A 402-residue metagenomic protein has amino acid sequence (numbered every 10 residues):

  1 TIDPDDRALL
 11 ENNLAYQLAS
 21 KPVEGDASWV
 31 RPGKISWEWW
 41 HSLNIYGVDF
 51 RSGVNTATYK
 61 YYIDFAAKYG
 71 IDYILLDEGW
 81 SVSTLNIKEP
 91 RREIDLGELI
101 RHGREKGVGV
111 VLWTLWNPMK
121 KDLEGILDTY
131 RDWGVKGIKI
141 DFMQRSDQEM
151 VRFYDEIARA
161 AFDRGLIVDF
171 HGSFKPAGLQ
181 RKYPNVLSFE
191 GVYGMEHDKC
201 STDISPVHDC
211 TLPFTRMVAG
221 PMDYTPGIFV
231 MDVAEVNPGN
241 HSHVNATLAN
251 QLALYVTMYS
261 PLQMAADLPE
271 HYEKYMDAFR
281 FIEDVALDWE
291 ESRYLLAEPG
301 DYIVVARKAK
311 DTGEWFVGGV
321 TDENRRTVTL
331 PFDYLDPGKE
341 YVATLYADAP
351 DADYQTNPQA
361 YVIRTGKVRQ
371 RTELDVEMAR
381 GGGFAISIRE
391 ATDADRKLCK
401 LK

Functional and structural regions predicted by a protein language model:
T1-E105, G383: Conserved structural scaffold segments of CAZyme catalytic domains across common CAZy folds
A66, D141, V168, T257 (+2 more regions): Conserved, mostly hydrophobic/aromatic
D77-T247: Aromatic- and carboxylate-enriched substrate-binding clefts and catalytic-loop regions of carbohydrate-active enzymes
D141, L345-R371: Solvent-exposed beta-strand/loop surfaces of large extracellular or lumenal domains
I167-G172, Q263-Y272, E291-R293, T329: Acidic/polar loop patches that form or flank catalytic/metal-binding clefts of enzymes that bind anionic ligands
E270-F316, D351-N357: Glycan-recognition and catalytic regions of carbohydrate-active enzymes
P299-V342, F384-S387: Carbohydrate-binding surface patches
T365-K402: C-terminal beta-strand-rich structural cap/linker in extracellular carbohydrate-active enzymes
